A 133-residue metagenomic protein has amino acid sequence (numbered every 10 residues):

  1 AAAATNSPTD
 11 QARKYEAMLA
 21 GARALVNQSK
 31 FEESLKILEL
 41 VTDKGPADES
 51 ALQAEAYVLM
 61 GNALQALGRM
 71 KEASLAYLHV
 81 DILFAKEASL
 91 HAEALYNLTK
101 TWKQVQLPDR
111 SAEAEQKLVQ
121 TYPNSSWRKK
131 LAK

Functional and structural regions predicted by a protein language model:
A1-K133: Acidic, polar-rich low-complexity tracts and alpha-helical solenoid repeat scaffolds
